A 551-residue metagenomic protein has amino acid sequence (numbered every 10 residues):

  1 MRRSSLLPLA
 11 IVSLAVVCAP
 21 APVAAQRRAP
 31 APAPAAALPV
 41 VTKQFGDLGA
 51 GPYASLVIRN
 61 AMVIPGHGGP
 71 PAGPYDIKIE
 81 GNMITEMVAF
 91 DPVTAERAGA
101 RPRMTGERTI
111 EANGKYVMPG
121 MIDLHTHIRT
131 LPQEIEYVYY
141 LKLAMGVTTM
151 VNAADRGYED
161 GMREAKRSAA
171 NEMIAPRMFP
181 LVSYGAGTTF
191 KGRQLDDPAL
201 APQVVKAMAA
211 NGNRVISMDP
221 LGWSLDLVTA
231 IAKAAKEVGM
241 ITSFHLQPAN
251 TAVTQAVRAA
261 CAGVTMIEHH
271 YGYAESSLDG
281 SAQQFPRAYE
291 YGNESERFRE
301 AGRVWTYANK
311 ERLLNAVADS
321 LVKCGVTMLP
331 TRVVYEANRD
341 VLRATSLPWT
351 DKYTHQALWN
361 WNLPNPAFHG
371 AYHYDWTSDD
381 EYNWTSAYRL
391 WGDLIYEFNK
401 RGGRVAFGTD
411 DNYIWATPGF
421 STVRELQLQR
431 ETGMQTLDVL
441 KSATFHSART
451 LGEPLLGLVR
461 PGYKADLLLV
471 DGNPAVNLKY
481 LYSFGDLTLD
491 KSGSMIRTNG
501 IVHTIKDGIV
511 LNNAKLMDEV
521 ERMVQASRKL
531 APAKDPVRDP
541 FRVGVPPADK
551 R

Functional and structural regions predicted by a protein language model:
P8-A19: Bacterial N-terminal signal peptides
A37-A54, V63, H67-M118: Histidine-rich, glycine-flanked metal-binding segment
A61, Y374-T377, E381-N383, Y388 (+3 more regions): C-terminal helical cap
P102-E172, F190-K191, T254-A259, G272: Metal-associated gating/positioning segment near the N- to mid-region
V138-D160, A175-G185, A209-W223, A232 (+4 more regions): Divalent metal-dependent hydrolysis catalytic cores, especially in the metallo-beta-lactamase
G185-K233, E237-V238, E294-W305: Active-site gating/metal-coordination segments in enzymes
V204-D219, Y273-T432, V524-R551: Active-site neighborhoods of metal-dependent hydrolases
K464-E521: C-terminal cap of metal-dependent C-N hydrolases
